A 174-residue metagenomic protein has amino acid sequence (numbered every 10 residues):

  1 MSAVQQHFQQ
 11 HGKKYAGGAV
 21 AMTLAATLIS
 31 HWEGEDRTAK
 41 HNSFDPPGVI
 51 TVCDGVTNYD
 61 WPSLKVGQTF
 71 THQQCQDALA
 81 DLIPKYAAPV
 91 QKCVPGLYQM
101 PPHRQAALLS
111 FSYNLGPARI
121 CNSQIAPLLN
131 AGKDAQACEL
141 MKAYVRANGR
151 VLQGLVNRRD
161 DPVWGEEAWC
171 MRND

Functional and structural regions predicted by a protein language model:
M1-V20, L24-P47, V56-Y59, Q74-Q76 (+4 more regions): Long, amphipathic alpha-helical surface segments
L24, F70, Q74, H103 (+1 more regions): Short, well-structured alpha-helical interface segments that form or flank functional binding sites
P47-V49, H103: Extracytoplasmic
T51-C53, A107-S112, Q136-L140: Structural recognition of the beta-strand scaffold that forms the well-ordered cores of secreted hydrolase catalytic
G55-T71: Acidic/histidine-rich, surface-exposed loop or edge segments in extracytoplasmic proteins
K85-S123: Active-site nucleophile-His-acid catalytic modules used for acyl/amide transfer and hydrolysis across diverse enzymes
